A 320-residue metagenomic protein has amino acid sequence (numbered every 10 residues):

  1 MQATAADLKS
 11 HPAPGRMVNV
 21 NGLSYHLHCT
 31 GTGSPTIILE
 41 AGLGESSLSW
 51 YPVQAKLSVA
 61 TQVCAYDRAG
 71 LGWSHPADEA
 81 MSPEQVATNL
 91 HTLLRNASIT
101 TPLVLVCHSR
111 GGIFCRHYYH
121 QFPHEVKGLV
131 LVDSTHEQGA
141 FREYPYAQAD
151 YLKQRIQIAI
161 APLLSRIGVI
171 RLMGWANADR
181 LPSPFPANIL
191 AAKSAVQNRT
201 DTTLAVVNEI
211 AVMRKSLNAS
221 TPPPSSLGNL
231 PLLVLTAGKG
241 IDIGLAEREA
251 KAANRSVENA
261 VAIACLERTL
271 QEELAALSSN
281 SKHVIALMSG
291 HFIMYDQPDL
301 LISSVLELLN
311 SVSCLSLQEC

Functional and structural regions predicted by a protein language model:
M1-R16: An N-terminal hydrophobic leader/cap segment in hydrolases
N21, R68-V106, F122, Q148: Active-site loop/oxyanion-hole signature of alpha/beta-hydrolase fold enzymes
L23-W73, Q121: Conserved HGGG/HGGXW glycine-rich cap/lid loop of the alpha/beta-hydrolase fold
S49-Y51, S74-A80, F141-E143: Conserved catalytic-core motifs of eukaryotic protein kinase domains, centered on the activation segment
P83, V130-L277, S281, I285: Flexible "cap/lid" subdomain of the alpha/beta-hydrolase fold that forms the substrate-access gate
T100-Y144: Conserved hydrolase catalytic core segment
T269, L277-C320: Catalytic active-site module of serine/aspartate enzymes centered on a nucleophile-bearing elbow/loop
